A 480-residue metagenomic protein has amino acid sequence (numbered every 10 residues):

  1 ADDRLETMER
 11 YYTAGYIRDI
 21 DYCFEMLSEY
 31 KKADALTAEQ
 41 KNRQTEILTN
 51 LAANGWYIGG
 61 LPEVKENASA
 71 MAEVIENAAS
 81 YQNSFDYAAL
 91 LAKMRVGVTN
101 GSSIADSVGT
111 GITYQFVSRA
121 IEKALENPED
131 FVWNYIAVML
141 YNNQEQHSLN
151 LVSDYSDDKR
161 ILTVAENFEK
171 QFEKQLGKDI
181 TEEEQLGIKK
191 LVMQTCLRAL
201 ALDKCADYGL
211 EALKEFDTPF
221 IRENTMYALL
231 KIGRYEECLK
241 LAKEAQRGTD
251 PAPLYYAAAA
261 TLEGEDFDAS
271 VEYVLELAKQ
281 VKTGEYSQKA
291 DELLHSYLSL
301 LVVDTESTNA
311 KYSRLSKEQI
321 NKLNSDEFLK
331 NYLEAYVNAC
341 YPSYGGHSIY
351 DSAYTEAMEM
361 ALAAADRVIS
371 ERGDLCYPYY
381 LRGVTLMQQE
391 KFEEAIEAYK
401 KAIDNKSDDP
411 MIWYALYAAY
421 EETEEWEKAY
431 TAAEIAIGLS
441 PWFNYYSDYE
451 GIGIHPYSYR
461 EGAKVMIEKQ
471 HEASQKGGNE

Functional and structural regions predicted by a protein language model:
E9, E46, A53, K93-R95 (+8 more regions): Residue-level recognition of tetratricopeptide repeat
C23, L27, I75, V117-I121 (+10 more regions): Hydrophobic/aromatic packing residues within the alpha-helices of TPR/SEL1-like helical repeat arrays
A35, S80-N83, L125-E129, F216-D217 (+6 more regions): Short coil turns that delineate tetratricopeptide repeat
E39, E46, D86-A88, V132 (+8 more regions): Start-of-helix register in tetratricopeptide repeats
R43, N50, L90, I136 (+7 more regions): Canonical tetratricopeptide repeat
